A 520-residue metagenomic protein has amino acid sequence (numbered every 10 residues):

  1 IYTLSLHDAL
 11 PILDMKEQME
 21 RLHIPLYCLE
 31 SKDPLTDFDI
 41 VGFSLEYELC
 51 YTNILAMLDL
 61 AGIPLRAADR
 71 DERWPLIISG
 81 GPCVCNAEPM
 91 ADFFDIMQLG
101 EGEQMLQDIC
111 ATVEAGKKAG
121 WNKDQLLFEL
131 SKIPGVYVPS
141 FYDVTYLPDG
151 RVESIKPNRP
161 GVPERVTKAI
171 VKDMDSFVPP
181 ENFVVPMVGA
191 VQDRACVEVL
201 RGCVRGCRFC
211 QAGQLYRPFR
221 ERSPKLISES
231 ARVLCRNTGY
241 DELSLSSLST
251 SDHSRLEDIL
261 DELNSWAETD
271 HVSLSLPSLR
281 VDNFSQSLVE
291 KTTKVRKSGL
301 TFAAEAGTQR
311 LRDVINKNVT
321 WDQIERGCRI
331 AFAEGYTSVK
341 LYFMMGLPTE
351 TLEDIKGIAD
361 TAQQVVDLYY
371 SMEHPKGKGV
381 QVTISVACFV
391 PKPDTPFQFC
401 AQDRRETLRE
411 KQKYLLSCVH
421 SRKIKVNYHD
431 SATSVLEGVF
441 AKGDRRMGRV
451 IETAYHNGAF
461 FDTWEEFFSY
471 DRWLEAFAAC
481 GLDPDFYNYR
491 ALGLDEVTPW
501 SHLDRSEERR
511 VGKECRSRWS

Functional and structural regions predicted by a protein language model:
I1-D8, E507-R509, K513-W519: Single conserved hydrophobic/aromatic residue that forms the stacking wall/gate of nucleotide- or nucleobase-binding
D8, D95, V185: Active-site loops and adjacent core secondary-structure elements that bind or stabilize anionic groups
D14-K16, P89, D143-L147, S254-R255 (+8 more regions): Flexible glycine/acidic-rich beta-alpha junction loops that bind and position SAM and/or redox cofactors in anaerobic
E17-K156, P393-D444, E452-E465: Glycine-rich beta-alpha loop elements in corrinoid/cobalamin-binding modules across cobalamin-dependent enzymes
I40, L49, R232-K340, M344-A387 (+1 more regions): Conserved SAM/AdoMet-binding glycine-rich loop
P139, T145, G150-C196, V272 (+1 more regions): N-terminal [4Fe-4S]-dependent radical SAM core
V184-F209, C235, L276, V390: N-terminal pre-triad scaffold of radical SAM enzymes
C210-L226: Iron-sulfur (Fe-S) cluster-binding segments and ferredoxin-like electron-carrier domains, especially [2Fe-2S]
